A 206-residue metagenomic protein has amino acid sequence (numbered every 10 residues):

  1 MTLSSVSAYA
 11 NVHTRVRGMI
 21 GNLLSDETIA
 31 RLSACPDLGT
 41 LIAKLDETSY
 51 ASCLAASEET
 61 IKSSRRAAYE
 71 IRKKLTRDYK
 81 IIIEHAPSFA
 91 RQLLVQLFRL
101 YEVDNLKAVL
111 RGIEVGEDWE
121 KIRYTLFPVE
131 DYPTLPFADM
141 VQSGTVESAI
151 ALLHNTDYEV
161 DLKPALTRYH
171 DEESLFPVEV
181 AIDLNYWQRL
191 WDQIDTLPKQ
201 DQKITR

Functional and structural regions predicted by a protein language model:
M1-R206: N-terminal domain-start signal
